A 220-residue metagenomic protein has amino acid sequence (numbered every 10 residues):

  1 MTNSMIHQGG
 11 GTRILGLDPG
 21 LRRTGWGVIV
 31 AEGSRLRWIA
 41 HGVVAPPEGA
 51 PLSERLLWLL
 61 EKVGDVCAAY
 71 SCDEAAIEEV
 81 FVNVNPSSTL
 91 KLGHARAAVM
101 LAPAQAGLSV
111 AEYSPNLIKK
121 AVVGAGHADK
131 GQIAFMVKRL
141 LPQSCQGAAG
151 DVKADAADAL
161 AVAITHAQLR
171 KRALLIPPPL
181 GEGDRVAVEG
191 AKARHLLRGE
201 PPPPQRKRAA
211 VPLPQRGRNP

Functional and structural regions predicted by a protein language model:
M1-I176, A191-P201, R206-K207, P220: Phosphate- and other anionic-substrate recognition elements at nucleic-acid/protein interfaces
L180, L196-L197, L213: Leucine-biased recognition of intrinsically disordered, low-complexity hydrophobic segments
G181-D184, R216-G217: Glycine-biased, low-complexity coil/linker segments
V186-G190: Jelly-roll (double-stranded beta-helix
V211-P212, R216-N219: Recognition helices and adjacent regulatory flanks at domain boundaries
